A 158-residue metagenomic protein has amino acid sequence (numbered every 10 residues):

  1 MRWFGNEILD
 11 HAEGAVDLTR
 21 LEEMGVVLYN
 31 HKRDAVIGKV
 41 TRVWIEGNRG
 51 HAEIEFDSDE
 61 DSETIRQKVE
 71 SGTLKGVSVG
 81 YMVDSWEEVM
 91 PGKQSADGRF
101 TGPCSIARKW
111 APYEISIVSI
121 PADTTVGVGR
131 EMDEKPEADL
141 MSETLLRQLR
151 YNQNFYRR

Functional and structural regions predicted by a protein language model:
M1-L140, R157-R158: Signature of dsDNA virion morphogenesis modules
E143-R158: Polycationic, low-complexity disordered segments in secreted or periplasmic proteins
